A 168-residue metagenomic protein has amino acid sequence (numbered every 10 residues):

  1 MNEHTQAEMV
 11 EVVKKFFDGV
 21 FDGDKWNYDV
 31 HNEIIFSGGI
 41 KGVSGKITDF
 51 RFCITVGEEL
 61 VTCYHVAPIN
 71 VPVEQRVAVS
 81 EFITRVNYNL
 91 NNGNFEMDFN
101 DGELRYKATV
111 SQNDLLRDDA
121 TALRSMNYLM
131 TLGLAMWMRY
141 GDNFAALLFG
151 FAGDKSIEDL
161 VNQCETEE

Functional and structural regions predicted by a protein language model:
N2, Y64-P72, D119-A122, M126: Short histidine-centered catalytic/ligand-binding loop motif
H4-Y28: Amphipathic alpha-helical segments
G19-I47, V61-C63, A67-P68: Ser/Thr-rich, low-complexity intrinsically disordered terminal regions
V43-D49, Q112-L115: Short, charged/polar, Gly/Pro-enriched secondary-structure boundary elements
F52-I54, E59-E74: Short, conserved beta-strand/beta-arch hydrophobic-aromatic motifs that form part of recognition grooves or interface
A67-R105: Short, internal acidic amphipathic alpha-helical interface segments that mediate docking to partner proteins
F95-F151: Charged, low-complexity intrinsically disordered regions
F144-E168: Short, highly charged C-terminal tails/helix-capping segments
